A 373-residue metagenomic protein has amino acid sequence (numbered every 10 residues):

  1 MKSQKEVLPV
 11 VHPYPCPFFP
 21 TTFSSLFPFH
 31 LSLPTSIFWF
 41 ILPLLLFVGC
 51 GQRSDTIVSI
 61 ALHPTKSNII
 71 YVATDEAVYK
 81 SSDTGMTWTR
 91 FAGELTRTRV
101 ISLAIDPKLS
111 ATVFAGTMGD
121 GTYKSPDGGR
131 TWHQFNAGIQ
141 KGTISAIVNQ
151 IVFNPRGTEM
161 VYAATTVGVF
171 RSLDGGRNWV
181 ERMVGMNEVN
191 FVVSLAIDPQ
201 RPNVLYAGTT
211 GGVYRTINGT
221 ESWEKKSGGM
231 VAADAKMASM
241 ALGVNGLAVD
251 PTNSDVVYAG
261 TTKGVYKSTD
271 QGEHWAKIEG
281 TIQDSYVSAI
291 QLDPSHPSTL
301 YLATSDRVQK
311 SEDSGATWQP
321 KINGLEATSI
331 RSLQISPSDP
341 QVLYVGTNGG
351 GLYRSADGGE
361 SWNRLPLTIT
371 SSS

Functional and structural regions predicted by a protein language model:
M1-K5, F23, P28: N-terminal amphipathic/hydrophobic targeting modules at extreme N-termini, encompassing cleavable Sec/SRP-type signal
E6-V11: Acidic, Ala/Val/Gly-enriched low-complexity intrinsically disordered segments
H12, P20, L26, H30-L33: Compositionally biased, intrinsically disordered low-complexity segments enriched in Pro/Arg/Gln/His
I37-S373: Extracellular glycan-interacting surfaces
